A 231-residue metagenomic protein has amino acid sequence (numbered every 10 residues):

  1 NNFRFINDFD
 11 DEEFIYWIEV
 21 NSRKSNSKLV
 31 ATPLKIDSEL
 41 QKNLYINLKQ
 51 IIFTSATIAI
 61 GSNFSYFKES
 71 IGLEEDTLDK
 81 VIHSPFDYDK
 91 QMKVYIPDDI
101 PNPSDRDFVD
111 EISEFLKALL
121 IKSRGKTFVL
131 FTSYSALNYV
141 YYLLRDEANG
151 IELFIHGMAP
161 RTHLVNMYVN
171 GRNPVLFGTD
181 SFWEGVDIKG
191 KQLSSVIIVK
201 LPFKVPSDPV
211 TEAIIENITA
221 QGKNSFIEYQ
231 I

Functional and structural regions predicted by a protein language model:
N1-I231: ASCE RecA-like P-loop NTPase motor cores that couple ATP hydrolysis to mechanical translocation on nucleic acids
